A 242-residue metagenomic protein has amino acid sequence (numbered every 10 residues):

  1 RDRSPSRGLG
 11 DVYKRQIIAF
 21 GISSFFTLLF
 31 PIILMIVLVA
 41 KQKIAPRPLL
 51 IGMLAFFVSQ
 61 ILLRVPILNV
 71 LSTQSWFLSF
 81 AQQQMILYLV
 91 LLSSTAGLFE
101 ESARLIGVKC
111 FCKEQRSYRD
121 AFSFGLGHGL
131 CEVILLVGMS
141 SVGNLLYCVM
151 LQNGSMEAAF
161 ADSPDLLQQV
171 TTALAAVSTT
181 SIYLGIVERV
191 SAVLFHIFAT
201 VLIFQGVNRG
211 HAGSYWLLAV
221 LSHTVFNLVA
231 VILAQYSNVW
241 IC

Functional and structural regions predicted by a protein language model:
D2-Y13: Short, small-residue-biased leader/transition segments that mark boundaries at the very start of proteins
D11-C242: Hydrophobic alpha-helical segments at protein termini of multi-pass membrane proteins
